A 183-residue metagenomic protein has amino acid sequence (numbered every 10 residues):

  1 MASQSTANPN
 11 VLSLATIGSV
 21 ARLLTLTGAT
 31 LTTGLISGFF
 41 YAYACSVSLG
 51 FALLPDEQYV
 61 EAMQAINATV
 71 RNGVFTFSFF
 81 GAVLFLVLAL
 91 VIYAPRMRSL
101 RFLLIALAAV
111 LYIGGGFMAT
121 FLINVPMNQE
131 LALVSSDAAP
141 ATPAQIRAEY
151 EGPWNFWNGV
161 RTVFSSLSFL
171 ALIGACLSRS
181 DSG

Functional and structural regions predicted by a protein language model:
Q4, P9-S13, L35-F80, P126-G152: Interfacial loop at the N-terminal end of multi-pass membrane proteins
I17-T33, V91-G115: Interfacial segments of alpha-helical transmembrane regions
L31, F80-L84, V160-V163: Hydrophobic residues within alpha-helical transmembrane segments of multi-pass solute transporters/permease subunits
G34, V87, G114, L170-I173: Hydrophobic residues within the alpha-helical transmembrane core of Major Facilitator Superfamily
F40, L86-Y93, T120, L172-C176: Structural signal for membrane-spanning alpha-helices in multi-pass inner-membrane proteins, emphasizing helix cores
T76-L90: Hydrophobic alpha-helical transmembrane segments
L107-Q129: Hydrophobic alpha-helical transmembrane segments of integral membrane proteins
T162-S182: A hydrophobic membrane-anchoring alpha-helix module
